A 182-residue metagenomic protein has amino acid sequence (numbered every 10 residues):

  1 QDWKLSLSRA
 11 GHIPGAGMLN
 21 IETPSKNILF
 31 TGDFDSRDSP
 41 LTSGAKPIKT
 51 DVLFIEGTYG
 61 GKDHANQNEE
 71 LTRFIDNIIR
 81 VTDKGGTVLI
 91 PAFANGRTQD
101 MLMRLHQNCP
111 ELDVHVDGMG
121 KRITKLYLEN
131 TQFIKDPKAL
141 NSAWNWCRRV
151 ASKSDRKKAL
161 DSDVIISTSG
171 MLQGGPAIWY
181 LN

Functional and structural regions predicted by a protein language model:
Q1-D113, K138: His/Asp/Glu-rich metal-coordinating catalytic cores of metallo-dependent phosphodiesterases/hydrolases acting on
I75-N182: Hard-cation-handling environments
